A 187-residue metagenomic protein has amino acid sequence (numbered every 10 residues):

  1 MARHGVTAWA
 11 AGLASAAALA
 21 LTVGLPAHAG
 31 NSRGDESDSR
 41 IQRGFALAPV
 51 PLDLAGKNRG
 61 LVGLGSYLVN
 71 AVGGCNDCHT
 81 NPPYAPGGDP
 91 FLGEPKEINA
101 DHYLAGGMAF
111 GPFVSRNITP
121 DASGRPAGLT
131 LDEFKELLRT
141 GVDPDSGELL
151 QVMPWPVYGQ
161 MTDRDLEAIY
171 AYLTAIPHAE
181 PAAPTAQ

Functional and structural regions predicted by a protein language model:
M1-A14: Bacterial N-terminal signal peptides that target proteins for export
G12-T22: Bacterial N-terminal signal peptides
A27-A29, G34: Boundary at the C-terminal end of the N-terminal hydrophobic targeting segment
R40-N70: Electrostatic cytochrome c docking/interface patches
G65, V72-P82, F134, I169 (+1 more regions): The canonical Cys-X-X-Cys-His
P95-L137, P156-L166: Electron-transfer interface patches adjacent to heme c in soluble/periplasmic c-type cytochromes and di-/multiheme
E136-P144: Glycine-rich, acidic and aromatic/proline-enriched surface loops and short helix-turn segments that act as binding
D145-G159, P181: A cross-kingdom feature marking solvent-exposed beta-strand/loop segments within repeated, beta-rich binding/scaffold
